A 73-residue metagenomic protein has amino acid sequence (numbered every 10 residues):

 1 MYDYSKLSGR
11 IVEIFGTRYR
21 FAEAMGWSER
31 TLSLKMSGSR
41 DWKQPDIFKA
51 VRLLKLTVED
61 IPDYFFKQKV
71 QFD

Functional and structural regions predicted by a protein language model:
M1, G9, I14, L34 (+2 more regions): Short, charged recognition helix plus adjacent turn of helix-turn-helix-like nucleic-acid-binding domains
Y4-A24: Short basic helix-loop element that most often maps to the first helix and adjoining turn of HTH DNA-binding modules
R18, E29, I47: Helix-turn-helix DNA-binding elements, focusing on the entry/boundary residues of the two helices that contact DNA
G26-W42: Recognition helix of helix-turn-helix/homeodomain-like DNA-binding domains that insert into the DNA major groove
S39-V51: Short, basic-rich loop-to-helix N-cap that marks the start of a DNA-contacting helix
